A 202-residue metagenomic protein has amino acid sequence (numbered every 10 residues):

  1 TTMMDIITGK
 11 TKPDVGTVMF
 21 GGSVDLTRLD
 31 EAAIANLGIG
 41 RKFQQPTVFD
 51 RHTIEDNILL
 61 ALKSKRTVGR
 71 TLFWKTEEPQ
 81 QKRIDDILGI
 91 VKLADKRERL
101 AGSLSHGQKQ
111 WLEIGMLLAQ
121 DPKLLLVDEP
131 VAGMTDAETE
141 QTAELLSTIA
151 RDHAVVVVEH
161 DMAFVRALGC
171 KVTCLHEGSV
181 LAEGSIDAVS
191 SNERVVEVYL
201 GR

Functional and structural regions predicted by a protein language model:
T1-R202: Glycine-rich phosphate-binding loops of nucleotide-dependent enzymes
